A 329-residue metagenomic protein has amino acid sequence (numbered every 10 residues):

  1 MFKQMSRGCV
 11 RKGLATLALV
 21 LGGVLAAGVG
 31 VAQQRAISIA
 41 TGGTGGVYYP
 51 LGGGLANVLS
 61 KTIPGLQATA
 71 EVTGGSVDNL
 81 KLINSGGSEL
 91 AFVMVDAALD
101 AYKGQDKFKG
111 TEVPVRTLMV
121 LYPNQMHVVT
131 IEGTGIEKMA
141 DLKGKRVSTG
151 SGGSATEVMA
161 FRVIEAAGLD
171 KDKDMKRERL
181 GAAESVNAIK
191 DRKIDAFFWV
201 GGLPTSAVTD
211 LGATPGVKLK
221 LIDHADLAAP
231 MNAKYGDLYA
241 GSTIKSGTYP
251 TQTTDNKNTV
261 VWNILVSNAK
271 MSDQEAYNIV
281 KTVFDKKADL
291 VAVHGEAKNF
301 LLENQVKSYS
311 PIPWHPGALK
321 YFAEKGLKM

Functional and structural regions predicted by a protein language model:
F2-L17: Bacterial N-terminal signal peptides that target proteins for export
A27-V29: N-terminal signal peptide c-region/cleavage motif recognized by signal peptidases
Q33, I37, F108-P114, Y122 (+4 more regions): Hinge/capping helix and adjacent helix->loop/strand transition within the periplasmic-binding protein
Q33-S151, F161, L221: Short, glycine-/small- and polar/acidic-enriched structural segments that line small-molecule recognition paths
L55-G65, D106, E157-M175, K190-K193 (+2 more regions): Ligand-binding cleft/hinge of the Venus flytrap
A70-K81, D170-K190, L203-S206: Short helix-initiation/N-cap motifs at beta->coil->alpha
N84, F92-F108, F161, E165-G168 (+3 more regions): A ligand-binding cleft/hinge motif common to bilobed small-molecule-binding domains
K218-N278, P313-W314, Y321, K325: C-terminal lobe and pocket-closing loops of periplasmic/extracytoplasmic Venus-flytrap solute-binding proteins
